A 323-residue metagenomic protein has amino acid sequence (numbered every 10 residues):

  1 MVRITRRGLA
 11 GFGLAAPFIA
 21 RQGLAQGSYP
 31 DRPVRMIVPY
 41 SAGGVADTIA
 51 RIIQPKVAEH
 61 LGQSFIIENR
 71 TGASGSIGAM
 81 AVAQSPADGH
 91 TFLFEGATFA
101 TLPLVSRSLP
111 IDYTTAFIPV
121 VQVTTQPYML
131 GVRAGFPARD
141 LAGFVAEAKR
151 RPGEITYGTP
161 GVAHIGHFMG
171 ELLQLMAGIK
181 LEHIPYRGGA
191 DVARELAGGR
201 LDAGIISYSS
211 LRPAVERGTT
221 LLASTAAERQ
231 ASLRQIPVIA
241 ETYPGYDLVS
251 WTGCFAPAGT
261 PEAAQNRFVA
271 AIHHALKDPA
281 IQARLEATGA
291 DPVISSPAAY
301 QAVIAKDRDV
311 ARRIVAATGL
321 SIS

Functional and structural regions predicted by a protein language model:
R7-A25: N-terminal export signals
A25-T114, E154, I179-A203, A214 (+2 more regions): N-terminal (or domain-start) structured segment
D31-P33, M176-A177, E216, A263-S323: An extracytoplasmic/periplasmic, membrane-proximal ligand-sensing/linker region
P55, M80-A81, E171, S209 (+1 more regions): Active-site phosphate/pyrophosphate- and oxyanion-stabilizing loops and adjacent acidic/basic residues in soluble
Q84-H90, L104-D191, I239, W251-R284: Hinge/capping helix and adjacent helix->loop/strand transition within the periplasmic-binding protein
A97-F99, T125, G135, V162 (+2 more regions): Solvent-exposed coil/turn segments that connect beta secondary-structure elements in extracytoplasmic/periplasmic
S210-K277, K306-D309: C-terminal lobe and pocket-closing loops of periplasmic/extracytoplasmic Venus-flytrap solute-binding proteins
